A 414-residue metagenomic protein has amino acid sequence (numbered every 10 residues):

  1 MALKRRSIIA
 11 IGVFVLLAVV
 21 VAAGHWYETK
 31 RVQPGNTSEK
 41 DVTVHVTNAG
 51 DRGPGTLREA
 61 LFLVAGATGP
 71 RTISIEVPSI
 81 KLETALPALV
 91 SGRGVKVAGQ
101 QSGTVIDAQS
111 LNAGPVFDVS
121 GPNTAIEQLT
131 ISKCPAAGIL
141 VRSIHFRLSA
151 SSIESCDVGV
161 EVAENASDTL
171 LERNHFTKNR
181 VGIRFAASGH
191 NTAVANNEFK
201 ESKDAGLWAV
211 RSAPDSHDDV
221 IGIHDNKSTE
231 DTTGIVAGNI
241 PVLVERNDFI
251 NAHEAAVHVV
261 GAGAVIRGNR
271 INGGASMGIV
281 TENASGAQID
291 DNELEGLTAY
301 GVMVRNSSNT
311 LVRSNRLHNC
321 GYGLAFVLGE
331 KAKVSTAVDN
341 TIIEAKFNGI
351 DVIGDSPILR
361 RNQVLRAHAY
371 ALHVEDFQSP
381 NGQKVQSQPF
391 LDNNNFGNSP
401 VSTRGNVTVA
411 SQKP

Functional and structural regions predicted by a protein language model:
A2-F14: N-terminal Sec-pathway targeting helices
Y27-V42: Ser/Thr/Pro/Gly-rich low-complexity linker/stalk segments immediately outside membranes or between
N48-I73: Acidic Gly/Asp/Thr-rich repetitive segments characteristic of extracellular carbohydrate-active and adhesion proteins
R58-A65, K81-K96, I106-H145, V162-N165 (+1 more regions): Extracellular beta-strand-rich solenoid/capping regions of secreted or surface-exposed proteins that bind or remodel
T84-A85, Q101-S102, A108-P115, P135-V141 (+11 more regions): Short glycine/acidic-rich loop motifs that flank beta-strands on beta-rich extracellular proteins
V90-R93, Q101, G121-P122, I126 (+27 more regions): Parallel beta-helix/beta-solenoid
L129, S151, C156, N174 (+11 more regions): Consensus "Asn ladder" position of solenoid repeat domains
R360-P414: Leucine-rich solenoid repeat scaffolds
